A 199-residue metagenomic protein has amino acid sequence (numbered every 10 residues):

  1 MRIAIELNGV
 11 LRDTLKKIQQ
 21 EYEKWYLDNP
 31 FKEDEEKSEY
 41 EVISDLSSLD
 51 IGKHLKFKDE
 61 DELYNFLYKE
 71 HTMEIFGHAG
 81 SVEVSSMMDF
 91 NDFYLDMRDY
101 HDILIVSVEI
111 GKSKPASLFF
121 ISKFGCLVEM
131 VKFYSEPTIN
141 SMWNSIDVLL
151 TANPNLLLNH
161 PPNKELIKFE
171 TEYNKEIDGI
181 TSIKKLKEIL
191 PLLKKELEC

Functional and structural regions predicted by a protein language model:
M1-Y68: Active-site neighborhood of HAD-like aspartate-dependent phosphohydrolases
G9-R12, K17-I18, E109-S113, T138 (+2 more regions): Short, solvent-exposed loop/turn segments at secondary-structure junctions
F57, D61-I105, K112-P115: Short, acidic loop-to-helix structural element flanking the phosphoryl-transfer center in phosphate-processing enzymes
V108-P162: Substrate-recognition "cap/lid" segment bordering the active-site pocket of phosphatases
V131-S135, T181-E188: Short acidic-hydrophobic, aromatic-tinged amphipathic segments that line or gate anion-handling sites
N140-W143, K175-S182, L192-K194: Short, charged, surface-exposed secondary-structure boundary motifs
V148-K185: Acidic, Mg2+-coordinating phosphoryl-transfer loop and its flanking beta/alpha structural elements, shared across
